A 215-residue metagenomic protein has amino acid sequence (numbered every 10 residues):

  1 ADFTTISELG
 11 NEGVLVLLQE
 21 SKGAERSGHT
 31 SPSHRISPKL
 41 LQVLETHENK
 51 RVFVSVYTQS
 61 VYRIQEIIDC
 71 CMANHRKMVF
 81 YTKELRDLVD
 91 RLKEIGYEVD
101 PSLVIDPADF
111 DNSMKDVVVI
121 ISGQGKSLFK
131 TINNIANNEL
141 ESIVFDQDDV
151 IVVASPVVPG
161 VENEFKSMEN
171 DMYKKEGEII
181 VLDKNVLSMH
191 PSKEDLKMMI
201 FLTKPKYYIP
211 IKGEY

Functional and structural regions predicted by a protein language model:
A1-D111, K130-E141, N163-K166: His/Asp/Glu-rich metal-coordinating catalytic cores of metallo-dependent phosphodiesterases/hydrolases acting on
D69, A73-H75, L92-Y215: C-terminal regulatory/interaction regions
